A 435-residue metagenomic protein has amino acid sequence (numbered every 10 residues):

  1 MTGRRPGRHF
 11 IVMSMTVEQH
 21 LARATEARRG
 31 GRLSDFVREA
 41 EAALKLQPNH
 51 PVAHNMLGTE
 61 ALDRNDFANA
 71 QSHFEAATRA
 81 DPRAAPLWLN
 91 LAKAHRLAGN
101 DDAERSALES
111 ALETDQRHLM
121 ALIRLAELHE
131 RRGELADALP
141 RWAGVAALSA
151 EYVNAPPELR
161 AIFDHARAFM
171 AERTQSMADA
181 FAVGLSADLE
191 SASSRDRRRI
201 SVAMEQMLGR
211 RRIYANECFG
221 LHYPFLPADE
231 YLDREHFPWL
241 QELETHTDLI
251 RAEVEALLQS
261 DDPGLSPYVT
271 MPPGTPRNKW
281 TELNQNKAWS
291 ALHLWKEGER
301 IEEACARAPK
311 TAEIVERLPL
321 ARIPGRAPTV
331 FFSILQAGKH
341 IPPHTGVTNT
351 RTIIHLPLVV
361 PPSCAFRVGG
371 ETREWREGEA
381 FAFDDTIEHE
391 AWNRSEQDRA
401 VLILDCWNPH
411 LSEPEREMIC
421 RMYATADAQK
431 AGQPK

Functional and structural regions predicted by a protein language model:
T16-E18, P51-V52, A85-P86, L119-M120 (+1 more regions): Helix-start (N-cap) detector for alpha-helical repeat units in TPR-like alpha-solenoids, especially tetratricopeptide
R131-G133, D137-F331, L335-T345, S363-C364 (+1 more regions): Fe(II)/2-oxoglutarate oxygenase catalytic core
V359-E377: A short beta-strand-loop-beta hairpin characteristic of the jelly-roll/cupin
